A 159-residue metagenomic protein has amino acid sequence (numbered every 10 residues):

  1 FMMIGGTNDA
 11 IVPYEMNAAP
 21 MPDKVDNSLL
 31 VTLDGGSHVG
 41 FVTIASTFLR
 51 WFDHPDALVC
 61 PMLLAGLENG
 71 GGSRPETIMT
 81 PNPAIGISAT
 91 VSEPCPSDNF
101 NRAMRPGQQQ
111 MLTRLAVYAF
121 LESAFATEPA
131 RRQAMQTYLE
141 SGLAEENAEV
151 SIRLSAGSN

Functional and structural regions predicted by a protein language model:
F1-M2, V25-V31: Loop/turn elements at helix/coil->beta-strand transitions in domains of secreted/extracellular proteins
M2-G5, D9: Short beta-strand/loop motif that positions the catalytic acidic residue of the alpha/beta-hydrolase fold
A10, V39: Flexible, glycine-rich phosphate/dinucleotide-binding loops and adjacent beta-alpha linkers at cofactor/substrate
V12-D23, A45, M135: Short alpha-helix in the alpha/beta-hydrolase fold that links the catalytic acid
M16, P20, N27, L112 (+1 more regions): Extracytoplasmic/secreted proteins, especially bacterial periplasmic and envelope-associated proteins
P22-K24, W51-F52: Alpha-helix boundary/interfacial micro-motifs
G35-S37, T43-N159: Alpha/beta-hydrolase-fold serine-hydrolase catalytic core, especially in secreted/extracellular enzymes
